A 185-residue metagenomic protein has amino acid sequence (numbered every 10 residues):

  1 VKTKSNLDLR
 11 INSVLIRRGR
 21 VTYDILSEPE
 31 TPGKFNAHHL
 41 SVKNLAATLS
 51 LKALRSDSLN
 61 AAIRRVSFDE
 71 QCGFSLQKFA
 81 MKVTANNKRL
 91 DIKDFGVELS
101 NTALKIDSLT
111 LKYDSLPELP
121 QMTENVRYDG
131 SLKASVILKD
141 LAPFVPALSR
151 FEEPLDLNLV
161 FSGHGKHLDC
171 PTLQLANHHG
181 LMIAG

Functional and structural regions predicted by a protein language model:
V1-G130, V136, E152-L155, F161 (+2 more regions): Elongated, acidic membrane-bridging lipid-handling scaffolds and related periplasm/extracellular "bridge/tunnel" systems
K2-S5, V145-P146, P171: Short, recurring structural edge motifs at helix starts
P32-G33, P143-A147: Extracellular loop and loop/strand-boundary signature of outer-membrane beta-barrel proteins
S135-P143: A low-complexity, Ser/Thr/Gly/Pro-enriched, surface-exposed linker/loop concept that marks segments flanking
I183-G185: Nuclease catalytic cores
